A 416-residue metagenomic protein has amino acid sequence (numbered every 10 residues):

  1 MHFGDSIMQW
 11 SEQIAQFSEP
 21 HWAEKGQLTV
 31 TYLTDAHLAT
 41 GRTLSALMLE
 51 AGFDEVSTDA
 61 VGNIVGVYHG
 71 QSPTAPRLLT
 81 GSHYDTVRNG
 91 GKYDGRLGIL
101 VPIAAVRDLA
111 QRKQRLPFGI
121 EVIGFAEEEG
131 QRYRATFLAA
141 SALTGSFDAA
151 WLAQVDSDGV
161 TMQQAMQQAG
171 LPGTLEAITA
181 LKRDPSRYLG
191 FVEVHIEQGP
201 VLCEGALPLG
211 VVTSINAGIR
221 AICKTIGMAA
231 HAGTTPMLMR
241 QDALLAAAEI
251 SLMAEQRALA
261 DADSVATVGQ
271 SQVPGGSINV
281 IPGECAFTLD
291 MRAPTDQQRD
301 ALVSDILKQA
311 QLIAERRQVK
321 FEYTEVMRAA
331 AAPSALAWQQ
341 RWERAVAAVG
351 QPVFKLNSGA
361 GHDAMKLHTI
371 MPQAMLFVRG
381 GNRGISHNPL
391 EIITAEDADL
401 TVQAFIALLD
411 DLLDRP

Functional and structural regions predicted by a protein language model:
M1-T34, W151, S386: N-terminal capping segment at the start of a domain
I7-Q16, P20, G81-S82, G283 (+2 more regions): Zn-dependent metallopeptidase/amidohydrolase metal-coordination segment
F17, W22-H69: A non-catalytic alpha/beta surface segment that caps or lines the substrate-entry region of metallo-dependent hydrolase
L28-L33, T267-G276, T288-T295, K320-Q339 (+2 more regions): A short beta-alpha structural unit
S45-E50, D59, I64-Q167: Active-site metal-coordination/substrate-binding segment of hydrolases, especially metallo-dependent peptidases
R115-L116, E176-L181, T234, E255-V268 (+3 more regions): Flexible, glycine/charged-enriched surface loops at secondary-structure junctions
E128, R132-D296: Midchain, well-structured core segments that form catalytic/ion-binding scaffolds
T235-A260, K308, G380-P416: His/Asp/Glu-rich mid-to-C-terminal helical/loop segments that flank catalytic regions of hydrolases
